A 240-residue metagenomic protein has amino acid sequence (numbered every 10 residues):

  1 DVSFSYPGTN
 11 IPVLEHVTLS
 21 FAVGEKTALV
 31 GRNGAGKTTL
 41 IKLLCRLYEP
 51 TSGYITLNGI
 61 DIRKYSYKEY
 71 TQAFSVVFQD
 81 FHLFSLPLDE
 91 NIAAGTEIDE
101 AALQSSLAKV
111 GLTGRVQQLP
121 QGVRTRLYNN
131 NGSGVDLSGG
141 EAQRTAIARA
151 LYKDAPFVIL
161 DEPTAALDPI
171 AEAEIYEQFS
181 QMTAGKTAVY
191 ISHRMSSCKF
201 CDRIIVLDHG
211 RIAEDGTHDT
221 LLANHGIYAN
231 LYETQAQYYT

Functional and structural regions predicted by a protein language model:
V2, I11-A22, T27, G53 (+1 more regions): Conserved beta-strand
P12, T56, T113-T145, D154-P156 (+2 more regions): ABC-fold ATPase nucleotide-binding domain signature/coupling loops
L44-C45: Helix-to-loop junction immediately C-terminal to a conserved catalytic motif
Y54-T56, T71, D89-G132, Y176-E177 (+1 more regions): ABC ATPase nucleotide-binding domain helical subdomain, centered on the C-loop/LSGGQ "ABC signature"
G122, E177, R194, K199-T240: C-terminal portion of ABC ATPase nucleotide-binding domains
P169-A171: Helix N-cap at the start of a conserved alpha-helix in ABC-type nucleotide-binding domains
Q181-Y190, C198: Conserved catalytic loops of ABC-family nucleotide-binding domains
